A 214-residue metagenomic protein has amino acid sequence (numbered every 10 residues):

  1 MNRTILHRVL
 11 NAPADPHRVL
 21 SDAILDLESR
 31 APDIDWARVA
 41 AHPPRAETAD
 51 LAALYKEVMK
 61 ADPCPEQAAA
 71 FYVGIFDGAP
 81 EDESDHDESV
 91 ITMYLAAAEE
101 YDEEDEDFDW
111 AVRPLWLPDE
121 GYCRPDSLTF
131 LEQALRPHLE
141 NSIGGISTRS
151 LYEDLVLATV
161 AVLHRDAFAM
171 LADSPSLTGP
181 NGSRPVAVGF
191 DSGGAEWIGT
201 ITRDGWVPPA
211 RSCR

Functional and structural regions predicted by a protein language model:
M1-V39, C64, H138-R214: Acidic, proline/glycine-rich low-complexity IDRs
P32-A61: Contiguous, amphipathic alpha-helical segments that mediate oligomerization or scaffolding in large protein assemblies
A53-E103: Amphipathic, interaction-prone secondary-structure segments
E83-I146, A195-R214: Intrinsically disordered, low-complexity regulatory segments enriched in Ser/Thr/Pro and charged residues
